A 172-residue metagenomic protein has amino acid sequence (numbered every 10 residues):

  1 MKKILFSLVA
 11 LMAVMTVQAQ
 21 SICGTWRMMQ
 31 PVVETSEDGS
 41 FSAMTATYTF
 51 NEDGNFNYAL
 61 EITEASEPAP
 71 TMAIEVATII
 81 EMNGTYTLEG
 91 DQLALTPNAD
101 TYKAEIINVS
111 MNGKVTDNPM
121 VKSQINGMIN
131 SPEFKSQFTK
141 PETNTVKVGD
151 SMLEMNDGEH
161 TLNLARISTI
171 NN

Functional and structural regions predicted by a protein language model:
M1-I22: Bacterial Sec-dependent N-terminal signal peptides
Q18-N172: Lipid interaction determinants
